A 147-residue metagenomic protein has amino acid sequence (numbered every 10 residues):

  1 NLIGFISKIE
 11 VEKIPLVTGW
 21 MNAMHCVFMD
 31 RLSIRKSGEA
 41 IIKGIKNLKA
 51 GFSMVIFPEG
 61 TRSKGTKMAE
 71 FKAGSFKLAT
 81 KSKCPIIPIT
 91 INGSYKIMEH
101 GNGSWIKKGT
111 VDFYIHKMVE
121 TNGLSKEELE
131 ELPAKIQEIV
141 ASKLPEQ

Functional and structural regions predicted by a protein language model:
N1-I34: Catalytic core of membrane glycerolipid acyltransferases/transacylases, capturing the structured, soluble-facing
G38-Q147: Non-catalytic C-terminal accessory region of glycerolipid acyltransferases and related lyso-lipid remodeling enzymes
